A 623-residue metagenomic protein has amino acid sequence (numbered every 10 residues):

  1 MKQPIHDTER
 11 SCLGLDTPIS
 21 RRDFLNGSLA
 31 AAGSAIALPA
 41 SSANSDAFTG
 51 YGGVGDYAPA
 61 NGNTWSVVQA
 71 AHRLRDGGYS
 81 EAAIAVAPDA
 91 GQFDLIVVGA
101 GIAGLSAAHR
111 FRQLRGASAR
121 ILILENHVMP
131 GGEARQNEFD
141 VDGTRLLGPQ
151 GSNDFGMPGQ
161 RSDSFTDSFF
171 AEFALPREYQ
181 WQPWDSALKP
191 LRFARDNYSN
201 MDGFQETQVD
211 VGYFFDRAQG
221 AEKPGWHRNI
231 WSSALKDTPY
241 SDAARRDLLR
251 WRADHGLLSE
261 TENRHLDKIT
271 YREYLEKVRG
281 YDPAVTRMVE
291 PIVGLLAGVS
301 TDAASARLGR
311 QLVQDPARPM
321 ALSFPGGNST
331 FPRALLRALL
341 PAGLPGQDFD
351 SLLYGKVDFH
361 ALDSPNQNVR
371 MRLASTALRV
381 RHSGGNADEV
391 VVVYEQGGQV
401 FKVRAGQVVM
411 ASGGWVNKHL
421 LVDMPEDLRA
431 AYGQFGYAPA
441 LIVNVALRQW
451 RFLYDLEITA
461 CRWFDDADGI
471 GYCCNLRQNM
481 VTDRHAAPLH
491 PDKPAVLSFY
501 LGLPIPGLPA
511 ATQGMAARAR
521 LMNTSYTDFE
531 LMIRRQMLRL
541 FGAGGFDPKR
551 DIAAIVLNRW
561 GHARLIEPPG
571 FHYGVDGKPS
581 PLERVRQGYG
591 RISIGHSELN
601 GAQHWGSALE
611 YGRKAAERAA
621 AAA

Functional and structural regions predicted by a protein language model:
M1-I19: N-terminal secretory signal peptides
S20-A37: N-terminal export leaders
D46-I84, T207, A446, F452-A623: Conserved flavin/dinucleotide-binding core of flavoenzymes
S66, A83-W251: N-terminal glycine-rich phosphate/pyrophosphate-binding loop and immediately adjacent elements
I96-H109, L124-H127, Q407-G414, N444 (+3 more regions): Conserved beta-strand->loop/alpha-helix structural units within folded catalytic cores of enzymes with alpha/beta
A108-H109, G132-N137, D167, R287-M288 (+4 more regions): Short, solvent-exposed loop/turn and secondary-structure capping segments
R246-S375: Active-site/ligand-binding neighborhood in enzyme catalytic cores
L373-G507: Mid-domain catalytic core of redox enzymes that form a hydrophobic substrate pocket/lid adjacent to a catalytic redox
